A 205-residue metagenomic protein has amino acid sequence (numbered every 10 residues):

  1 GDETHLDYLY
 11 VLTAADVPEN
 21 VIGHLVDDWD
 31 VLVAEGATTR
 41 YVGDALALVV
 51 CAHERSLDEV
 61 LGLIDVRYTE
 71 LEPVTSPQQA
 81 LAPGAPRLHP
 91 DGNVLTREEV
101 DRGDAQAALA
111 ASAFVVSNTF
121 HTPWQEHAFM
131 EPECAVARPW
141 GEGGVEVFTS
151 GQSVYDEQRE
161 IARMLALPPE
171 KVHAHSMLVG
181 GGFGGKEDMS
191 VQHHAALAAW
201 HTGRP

Functional and structural regions predicted by a protein language model:
G1-P205: Structural alpha/beta core scaffold segments of enzyme domains
